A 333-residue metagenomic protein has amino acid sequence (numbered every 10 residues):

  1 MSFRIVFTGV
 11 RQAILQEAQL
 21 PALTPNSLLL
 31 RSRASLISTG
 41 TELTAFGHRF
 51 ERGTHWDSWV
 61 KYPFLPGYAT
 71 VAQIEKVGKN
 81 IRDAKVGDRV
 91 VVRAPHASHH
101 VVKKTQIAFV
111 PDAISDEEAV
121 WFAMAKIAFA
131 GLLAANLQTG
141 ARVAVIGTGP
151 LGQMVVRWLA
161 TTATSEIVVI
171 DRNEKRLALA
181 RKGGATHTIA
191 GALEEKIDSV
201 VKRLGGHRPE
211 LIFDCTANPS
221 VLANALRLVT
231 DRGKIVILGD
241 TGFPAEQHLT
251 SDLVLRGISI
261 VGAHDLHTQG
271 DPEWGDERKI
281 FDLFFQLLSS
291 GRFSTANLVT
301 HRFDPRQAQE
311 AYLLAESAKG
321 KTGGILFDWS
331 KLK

Functional and structural regions predicted by a protein language model:
A18-T70: N-terminal glycine-rich beta->alpha transition that marks the start or flank of a dinucleotide-binding site
A34, A69, D88-R89, H99 (+4 more regions): Residue-level marker of beta-strand positions
A69-R93: A glycine-/small-residue-rich N-terminal strand-loop-strand element that serves as the cofactor-binding glycine loop
R93-K104: A structural motif shared across PLP-dependent enzymes of the aminotransferase-like
S115-L193: Mid-domain Rossmann-like dinucleotide-binding core that forms the NAD(H)/NADP(H) cofactor-binding site
A178, G183-V261: Glycine-rich cofactor phosphate-binding loops and adjacent beta1-alpha1 units of small-molecule cofactor enzyme domains
D198, K202, G206, Q247-V299 (+1 more regions): C-terminal substrate-binding/catalytic core of Rossmann-like NAD(P)-dependent dehydrogenases/reductases
